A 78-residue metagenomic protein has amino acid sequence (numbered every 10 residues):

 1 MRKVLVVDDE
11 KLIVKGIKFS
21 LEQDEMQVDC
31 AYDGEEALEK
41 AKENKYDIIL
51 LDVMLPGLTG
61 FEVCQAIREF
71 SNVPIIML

Functional and structural regions predicted by a protein language model:
M1-K3: Non-catalytic signal-transmission and effector/linker regions of two-component phosphorelay proteins
D8, D52: Active-site residues of response regulator receiver
K11-D29: Two-component/phosphorelay signaling modules centered on CheY-like receiver
C30, L55-L58: Residue-level signal for the "D+5" position in two-component response regulator receiver
D33-E36, T59-E62: Acidic catalytic/metal-coordinating carboxylates
K42-N44, A66-V73: Conserved phosphotransfer cores of two-component systems
D47-I48: Short, Asp-centered acidic motifs that coordinate Mg2+ and/or phosphate in catalytic or ligand-binding sites
